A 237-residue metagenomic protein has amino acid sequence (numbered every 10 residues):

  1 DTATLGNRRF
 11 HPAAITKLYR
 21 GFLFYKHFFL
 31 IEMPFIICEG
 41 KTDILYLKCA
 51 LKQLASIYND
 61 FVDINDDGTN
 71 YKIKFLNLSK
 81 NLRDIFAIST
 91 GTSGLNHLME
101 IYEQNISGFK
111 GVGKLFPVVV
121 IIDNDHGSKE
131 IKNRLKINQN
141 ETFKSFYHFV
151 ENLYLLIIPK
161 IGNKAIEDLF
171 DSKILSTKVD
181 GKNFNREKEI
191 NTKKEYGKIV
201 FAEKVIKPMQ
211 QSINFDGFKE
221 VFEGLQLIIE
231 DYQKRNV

Functional and structural regions predicted by a protein language model:
D1-T4, F22, H97-L98, I122 (+3 more regions): Generic hydrophobic, helix-prone segments enriched in Leu/Val/Ile
D1-V119, N124: RecA-like P-loop NTPase motor core
I15-L18, L82, L95-L98, Y102 (+5 more regions): Generic structural signal of hydrophobic/aromatic residues within well-ordered alpha-helices of folded domains
A50-A55, Y102-F109, L135-K144, L225-Q233: Hydrophobic, Leu/Ile/Phe/Ala-enriched alpha-helical segments that form helix-helix packing faces
G113-S212: Activity-critical C-terminal alpha-helical subdomain
K193-V237: A cross-taxonomic marker for long C-terminal extensions/tails that follow the last structured domain
